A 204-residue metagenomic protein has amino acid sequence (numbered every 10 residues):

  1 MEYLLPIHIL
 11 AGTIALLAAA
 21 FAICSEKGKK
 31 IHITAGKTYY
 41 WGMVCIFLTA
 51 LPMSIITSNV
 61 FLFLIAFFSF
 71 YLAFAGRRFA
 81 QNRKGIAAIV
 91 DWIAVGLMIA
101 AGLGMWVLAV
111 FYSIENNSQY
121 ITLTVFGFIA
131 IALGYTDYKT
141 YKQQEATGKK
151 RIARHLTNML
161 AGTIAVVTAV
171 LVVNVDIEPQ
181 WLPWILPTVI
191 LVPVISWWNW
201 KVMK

Functional and structural regions predicted by a protein language model:
M1-K204: Alpha-helical membrane insertion/targeting regions
